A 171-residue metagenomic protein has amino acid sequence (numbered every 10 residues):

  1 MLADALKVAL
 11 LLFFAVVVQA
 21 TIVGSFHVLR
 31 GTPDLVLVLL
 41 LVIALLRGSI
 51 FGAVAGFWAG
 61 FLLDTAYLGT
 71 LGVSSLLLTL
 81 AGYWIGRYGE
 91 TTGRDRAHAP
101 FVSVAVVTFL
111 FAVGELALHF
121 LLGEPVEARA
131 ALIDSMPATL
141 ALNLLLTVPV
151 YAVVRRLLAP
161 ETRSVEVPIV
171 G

Functional and structural regions predicted by a protein language model:
M1-G171: Terminal, non-globular segments
